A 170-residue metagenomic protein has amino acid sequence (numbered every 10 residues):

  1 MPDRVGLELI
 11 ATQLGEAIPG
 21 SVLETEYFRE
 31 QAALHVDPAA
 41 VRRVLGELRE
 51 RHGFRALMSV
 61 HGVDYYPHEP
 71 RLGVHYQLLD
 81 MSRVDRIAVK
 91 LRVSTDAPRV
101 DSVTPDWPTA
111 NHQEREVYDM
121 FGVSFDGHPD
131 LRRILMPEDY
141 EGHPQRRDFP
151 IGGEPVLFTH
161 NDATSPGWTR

Functional and structural regions predicted by a protein language model:
M1-R170: Terminal low-complexity/charged segments
